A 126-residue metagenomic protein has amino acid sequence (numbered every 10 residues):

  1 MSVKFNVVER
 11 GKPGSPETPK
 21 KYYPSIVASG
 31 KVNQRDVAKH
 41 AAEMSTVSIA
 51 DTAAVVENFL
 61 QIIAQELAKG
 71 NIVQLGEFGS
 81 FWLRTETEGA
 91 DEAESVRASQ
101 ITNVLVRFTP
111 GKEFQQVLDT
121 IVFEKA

Functional and structural regions predicted by a protein language model:
M1-A126: Strongly charged
